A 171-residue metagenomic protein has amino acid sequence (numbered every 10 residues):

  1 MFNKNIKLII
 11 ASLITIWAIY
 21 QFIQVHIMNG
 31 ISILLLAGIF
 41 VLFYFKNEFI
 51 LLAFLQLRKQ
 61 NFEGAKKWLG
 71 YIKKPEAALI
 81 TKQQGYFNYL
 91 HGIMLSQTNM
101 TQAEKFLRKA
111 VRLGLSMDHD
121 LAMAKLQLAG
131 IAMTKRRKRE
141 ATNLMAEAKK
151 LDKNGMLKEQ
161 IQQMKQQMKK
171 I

Functional and structural regions predicted by a protein language model:
I33-R58: Transmembrane alpha-helices and immediately adjacent membrane-cytoplasm interface residues in multi-pass integral
F43, I80-Q84, D118-L121, E159: Residue signature of alpha-solenoid helical repeat architecture, marking inter-repeat boundaries and helix-start
K59, Q97-T98, T134-K135, M168: Structural motif corresponding to the intra-repeat A-B loop/turn of tetratricopeptide repeats
G70-P75, R108-G114, A146-D152, M156: Amphipathic alpha-helical segments of tetratricopeptide repeats
